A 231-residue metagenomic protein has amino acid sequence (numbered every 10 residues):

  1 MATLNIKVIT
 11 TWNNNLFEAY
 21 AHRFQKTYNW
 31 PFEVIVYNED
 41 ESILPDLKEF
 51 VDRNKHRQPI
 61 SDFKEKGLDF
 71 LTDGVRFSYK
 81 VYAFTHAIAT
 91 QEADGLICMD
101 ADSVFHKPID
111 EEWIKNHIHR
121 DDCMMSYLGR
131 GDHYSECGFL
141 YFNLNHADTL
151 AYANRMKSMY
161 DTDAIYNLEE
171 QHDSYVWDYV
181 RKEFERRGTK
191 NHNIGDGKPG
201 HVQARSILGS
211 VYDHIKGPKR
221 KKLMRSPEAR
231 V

Functional and structural regions predicted by a protein language model:
M1-D69, V75, T90-A93, L144 (+2 more regions): N-terminal anchoring/stem segment of glycosyltransferases
L4, K80, M99, S135-G138 (+1 more regions): Residues that flank catalytic or metal-binding motifs in active/ligand-binding sites
N13-L16, E41-I43, S103-F105, R130-H133 (+2 more regions): Short, solvent-exposed loop/turn segments at secondary-structure junctions
H22, S78-Y82, Q171-Y179: A structural signal for well-ordered alpha-helical segments within the folded catalytic domains of diverse enzymes
E33-I43, E49-Q58, S126-R130, Y166-Q171 (+1 more regions): A generic structural motif
S78-S126: GT-A fold catalytic core of metal-dependent nucleotide-sugar glycosyltransferases, centered on the diacidic
H106-Q171: Conserved catalytic core of nucleotide-sugar-dependent glycosyltransferases
H146-V231: Catalytic core and acceptor-binding pocket of nucleotide-sugar-dependent glycosyltransferases
